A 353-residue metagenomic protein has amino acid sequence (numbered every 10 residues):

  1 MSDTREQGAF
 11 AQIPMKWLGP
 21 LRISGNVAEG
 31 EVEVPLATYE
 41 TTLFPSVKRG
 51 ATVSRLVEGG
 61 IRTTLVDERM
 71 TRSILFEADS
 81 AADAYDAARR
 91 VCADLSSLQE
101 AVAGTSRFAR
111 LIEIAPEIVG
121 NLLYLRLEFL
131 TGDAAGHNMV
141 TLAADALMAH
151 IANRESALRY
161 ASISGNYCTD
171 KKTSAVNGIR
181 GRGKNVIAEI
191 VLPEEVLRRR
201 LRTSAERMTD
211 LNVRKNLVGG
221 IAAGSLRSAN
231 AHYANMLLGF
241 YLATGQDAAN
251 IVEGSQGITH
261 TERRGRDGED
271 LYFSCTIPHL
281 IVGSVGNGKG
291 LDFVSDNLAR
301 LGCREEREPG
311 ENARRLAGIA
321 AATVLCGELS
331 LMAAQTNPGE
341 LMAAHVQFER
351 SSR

Functional and structural regions predicted by a protein language model:
M1-L18: Short, Gly/Pro- and small/polar-rich lid/capping loops
L21: Short aromatic-centered micro-motifs
E31-S73, E253, N287-V294: Mobile "lid/hinge" segments at catalytic clefts and subdomain interfaces of large enzymes
S54-S174: Signature of multi-pass transmembrane helix bundles
G104-P116, R154-N166, M208-N212, D247-S255 (+3 more regions): Flexible, glycine/charged-enriched surface loops at secondary-structure junctions
F129-G288: Glycine-rich anion/phosphate-binding loop at the beta-strand->alpha-helix junction
Y272-R353: Internal helix-turn-beta structural module
